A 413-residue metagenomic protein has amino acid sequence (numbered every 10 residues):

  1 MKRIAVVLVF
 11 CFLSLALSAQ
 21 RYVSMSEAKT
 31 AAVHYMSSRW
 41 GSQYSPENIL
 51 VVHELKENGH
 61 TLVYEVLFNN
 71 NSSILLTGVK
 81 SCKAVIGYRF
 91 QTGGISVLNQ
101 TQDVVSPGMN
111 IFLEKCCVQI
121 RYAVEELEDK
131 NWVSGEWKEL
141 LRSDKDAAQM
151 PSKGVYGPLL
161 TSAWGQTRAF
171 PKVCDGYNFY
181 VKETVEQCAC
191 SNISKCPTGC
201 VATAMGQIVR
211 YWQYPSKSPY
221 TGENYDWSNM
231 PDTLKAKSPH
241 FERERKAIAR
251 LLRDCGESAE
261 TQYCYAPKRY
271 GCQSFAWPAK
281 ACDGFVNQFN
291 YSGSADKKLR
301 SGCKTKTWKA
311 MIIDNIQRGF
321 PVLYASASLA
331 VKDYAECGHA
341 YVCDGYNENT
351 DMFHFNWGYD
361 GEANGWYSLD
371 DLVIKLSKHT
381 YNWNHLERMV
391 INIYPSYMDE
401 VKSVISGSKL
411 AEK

Functional and structural regions predicted by a protein language model:
M1-A5: Positively charged n-region of N-terminal signal peptides that target proteins for export
F10-S18: Hydrophobic h-region of N-terminal signal peptides that target proteins for export in Gram-negative bacteria
A19-E27, G154-F179, D399-E412: Boundary/junction segments of secreted and surface-exposed precursor proteins
Q20-E57: Short, non-transmembrane alpha-helical segments in secretory-pathway proteins
Q43, E47-S72, Q288-N356: Active-site-adjacent substructure of cysteine-protease-like catalytic cores
T77-G94, N349-L369: Catalytic Cys-His active-site segments of thiol-dependent hydrolases/isopeptidases
V85-S274: Active-site-adjacent structural segments surrounding the nucleophilic cysteine of cysteine proteases and isopeptidases
D129-A147, N290, Y359-E412: A recurrent domain-boundary module in secreted/ectodomain proteins
